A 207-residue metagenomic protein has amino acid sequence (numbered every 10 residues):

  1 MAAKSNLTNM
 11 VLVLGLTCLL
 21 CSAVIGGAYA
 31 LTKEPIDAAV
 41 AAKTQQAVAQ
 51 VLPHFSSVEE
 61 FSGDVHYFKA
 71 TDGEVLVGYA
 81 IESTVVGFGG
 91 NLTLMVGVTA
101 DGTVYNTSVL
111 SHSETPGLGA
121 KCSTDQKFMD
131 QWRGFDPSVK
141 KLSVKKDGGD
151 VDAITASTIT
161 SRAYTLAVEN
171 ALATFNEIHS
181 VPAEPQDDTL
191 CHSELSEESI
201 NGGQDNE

Functional and structural regions predicted by a protein language model:
A2-C191, G202-E207: Flexible, solvent-exposed loop/hinge segments and secondary-structure transition points
